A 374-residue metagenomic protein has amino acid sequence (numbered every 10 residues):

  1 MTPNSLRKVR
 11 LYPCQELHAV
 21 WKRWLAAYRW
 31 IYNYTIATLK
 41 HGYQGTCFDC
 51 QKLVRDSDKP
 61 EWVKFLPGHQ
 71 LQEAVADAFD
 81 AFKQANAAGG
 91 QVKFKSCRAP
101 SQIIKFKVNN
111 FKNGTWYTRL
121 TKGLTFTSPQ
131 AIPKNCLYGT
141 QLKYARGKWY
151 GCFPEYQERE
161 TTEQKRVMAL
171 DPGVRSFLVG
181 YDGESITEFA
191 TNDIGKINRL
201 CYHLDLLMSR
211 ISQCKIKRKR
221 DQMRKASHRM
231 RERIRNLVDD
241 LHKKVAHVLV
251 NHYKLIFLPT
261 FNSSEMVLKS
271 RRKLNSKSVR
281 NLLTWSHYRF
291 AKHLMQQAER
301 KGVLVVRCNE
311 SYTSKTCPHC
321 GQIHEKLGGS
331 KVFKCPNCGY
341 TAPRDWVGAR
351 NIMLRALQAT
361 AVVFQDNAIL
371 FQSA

Functional and structural regions predicted by a protein language model:
M1-E73: Gly/serine-rich nucleotide phosphate-binding loop at the start of the catalytic core of nucleotide/ADP-ribose-handling
S5, A19, Y144-A374: Positively charged, helix-rich recognition surfaces that bind polyanionic ligands
L6-R10, G139, V167: Well-ordered beta-strand positions in beta-sheet-rich domains
R7-L11, L124-I132, I186-T191: Generic detection of short hydrophobic beta-strand segments and adjacent strand-loop junctions
Y32-L39, F82, N86-G89, K215 (+2 more regions): A generic secondary-structure signal for well-formed alpha-helical elements
K40-Y43, A87-Q91, A298-L304: Surface-exposed helix-capping loop/turn segments at secondary-structure junctions
C50-Y144, R280-T284: Acidic carboxylate diad motif detector
